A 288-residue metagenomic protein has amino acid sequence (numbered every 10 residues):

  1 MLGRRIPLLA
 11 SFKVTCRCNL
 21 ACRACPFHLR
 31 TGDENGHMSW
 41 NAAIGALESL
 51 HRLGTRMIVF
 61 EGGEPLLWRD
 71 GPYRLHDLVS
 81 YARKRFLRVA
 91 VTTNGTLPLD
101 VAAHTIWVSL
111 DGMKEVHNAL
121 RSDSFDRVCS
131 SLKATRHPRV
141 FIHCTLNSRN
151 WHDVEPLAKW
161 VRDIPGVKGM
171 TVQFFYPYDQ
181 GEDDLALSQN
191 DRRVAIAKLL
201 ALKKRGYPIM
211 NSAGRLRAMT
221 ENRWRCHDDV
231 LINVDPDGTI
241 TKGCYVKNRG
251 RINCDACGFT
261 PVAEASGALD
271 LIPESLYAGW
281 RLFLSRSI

Functional and structural regions predicted by a protein language model:
M1-E34, H51-R52, N222-L231, Y245 (+4 more regions): N-terminal pre-core extensions flanking Radical SAM catalytic domains
M1-P98, I288: Conserved alpha-helical substructure of the radical SAM core
D33, R52, Y73-H76, R85 (+5 more regions): Radical SAM enzyme [4Fe-4S]-AdoMet core and its adjacent flexible, acidic and glycine-rich loops/tails across
M38-A46, L269-W280: Short cysteine/histidine-rich metal-coordination sites, predominantly Zn2+-binding motifs
L67-W68, N147-W151, G250: Alpha-helix N-cap/loop-to-helix initiation residues
W68, L231-I232: Generic short beta-strand
G238-I252: Immediate flanking context of iron-sulfur cluster ligation sites
